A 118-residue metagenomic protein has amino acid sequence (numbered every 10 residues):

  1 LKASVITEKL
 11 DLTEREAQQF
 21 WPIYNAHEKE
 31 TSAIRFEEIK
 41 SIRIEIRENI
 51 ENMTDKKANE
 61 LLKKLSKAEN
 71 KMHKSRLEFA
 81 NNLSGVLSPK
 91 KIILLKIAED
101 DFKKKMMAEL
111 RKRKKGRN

Functional and structural regions predicted by a protein language model:
S4, K9, A26, H73-N118: Amphipathic, charged alpha-helical segments and their helix-to-coil junctions in extracytoplasmic/peripheral assemblies
V5-V86: Amphipathic alpha-helical segments
